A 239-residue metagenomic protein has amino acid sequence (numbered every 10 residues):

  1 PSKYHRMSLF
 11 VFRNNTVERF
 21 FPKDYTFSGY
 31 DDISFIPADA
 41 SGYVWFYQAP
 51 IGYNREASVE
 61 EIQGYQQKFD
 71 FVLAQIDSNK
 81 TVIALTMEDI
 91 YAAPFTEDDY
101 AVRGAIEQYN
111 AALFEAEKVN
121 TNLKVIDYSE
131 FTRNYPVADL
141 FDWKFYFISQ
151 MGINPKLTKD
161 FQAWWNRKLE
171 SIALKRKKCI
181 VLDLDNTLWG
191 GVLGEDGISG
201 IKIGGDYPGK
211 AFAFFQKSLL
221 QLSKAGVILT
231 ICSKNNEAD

Functional and structural regions predicted by a protein language model:
P1-V181, L188-W189, G194-S199: Extracellular glycan-modifying ectodomains
C179, D185-D239: Alpha-helical substrate-recognition element adjacent to the catalytic core
